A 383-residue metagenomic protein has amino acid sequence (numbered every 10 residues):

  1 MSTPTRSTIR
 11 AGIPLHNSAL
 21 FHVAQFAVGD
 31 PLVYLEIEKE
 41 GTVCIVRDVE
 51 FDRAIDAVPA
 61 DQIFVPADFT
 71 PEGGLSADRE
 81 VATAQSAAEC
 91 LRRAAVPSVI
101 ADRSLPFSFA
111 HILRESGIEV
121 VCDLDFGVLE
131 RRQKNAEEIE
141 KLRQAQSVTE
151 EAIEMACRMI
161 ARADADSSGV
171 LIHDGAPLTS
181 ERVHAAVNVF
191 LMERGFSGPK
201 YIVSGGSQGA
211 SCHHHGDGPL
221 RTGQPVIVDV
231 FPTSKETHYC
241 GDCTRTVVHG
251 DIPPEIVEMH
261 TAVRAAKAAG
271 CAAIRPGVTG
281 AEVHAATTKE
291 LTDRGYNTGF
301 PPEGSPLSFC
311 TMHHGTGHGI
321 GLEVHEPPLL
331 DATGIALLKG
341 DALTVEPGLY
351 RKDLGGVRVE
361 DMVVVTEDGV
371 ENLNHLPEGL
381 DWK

Functional and structural regions predicted by a protein language model:
M1-K383: Active-site neighborhoods and metal-handling regions in enzymes and metal-associated proteins
